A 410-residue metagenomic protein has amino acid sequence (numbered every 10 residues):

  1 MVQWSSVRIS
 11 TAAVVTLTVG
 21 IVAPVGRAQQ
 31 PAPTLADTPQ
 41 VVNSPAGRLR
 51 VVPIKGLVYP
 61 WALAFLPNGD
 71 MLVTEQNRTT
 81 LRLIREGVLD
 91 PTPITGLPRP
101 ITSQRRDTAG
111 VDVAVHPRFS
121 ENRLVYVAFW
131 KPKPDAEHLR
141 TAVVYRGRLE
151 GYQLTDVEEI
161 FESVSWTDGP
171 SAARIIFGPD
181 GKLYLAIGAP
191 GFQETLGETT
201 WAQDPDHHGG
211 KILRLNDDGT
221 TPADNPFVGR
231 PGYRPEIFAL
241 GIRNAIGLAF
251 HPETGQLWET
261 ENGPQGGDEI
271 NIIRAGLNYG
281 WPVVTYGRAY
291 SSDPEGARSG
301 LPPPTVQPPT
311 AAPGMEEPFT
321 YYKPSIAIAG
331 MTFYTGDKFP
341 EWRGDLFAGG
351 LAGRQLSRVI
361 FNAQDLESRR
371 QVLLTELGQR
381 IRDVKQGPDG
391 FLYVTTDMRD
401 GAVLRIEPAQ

Functional and structural regions predicted by a protein language model:
Q30-S44, R78, T108-G110, R118 (+5 more regions): Beta-propeller domain segments
V52-T79, I326-F333: Beta-strand-rich domains and repeat architectures in extracellular enzymes and scaffolds, especially beta-propellers
V52-V58, T95-R105, F161-T167, G229 (+3 more regions): Surface loop/turn motifs at the tips and blade-to-blade linkers of beta-strand repeat domains
L72-G96: Beta-propeller domains
V73-T74, V127-A128, L185-A186, E259-T260 (+2 more regions): Residue position within the beta-strands of beta-propeller blades
D90-H116: Blade-loop segments of beta-propeller domains
H138-I176: Asp-box/WD-like beta-propeller blade repeats and closely related beta-sheet repeat scaffolds
